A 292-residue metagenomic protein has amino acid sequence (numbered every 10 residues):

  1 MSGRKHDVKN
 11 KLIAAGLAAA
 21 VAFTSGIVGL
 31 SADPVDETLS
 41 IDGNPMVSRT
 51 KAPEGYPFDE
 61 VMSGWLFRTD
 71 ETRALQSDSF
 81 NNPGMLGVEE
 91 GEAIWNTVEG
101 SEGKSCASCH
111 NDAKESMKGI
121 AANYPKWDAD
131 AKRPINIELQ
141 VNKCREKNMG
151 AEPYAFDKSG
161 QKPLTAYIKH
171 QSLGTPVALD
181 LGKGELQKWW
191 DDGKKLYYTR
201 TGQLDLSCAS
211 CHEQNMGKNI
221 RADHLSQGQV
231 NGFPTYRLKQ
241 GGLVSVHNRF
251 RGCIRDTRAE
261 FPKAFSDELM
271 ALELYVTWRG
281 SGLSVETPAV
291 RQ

Functional and structural regions predicted by a protein language model:
M1-K9: N-terminal secretory signal peptides that target proteins for export/translocation
K11-G87, E115, P125-D191, K239-F261 (+2 more regions): Post-cleavage N-terminal segment of exported redox proteins
N82, L86-S108, K114-Y124, D128: Mid-chain, structured segments of secreted extracytoplasmic proteins
E90-E92, V98, A166-N219: Surface-exposed interaction/gating patches
E102-K114, L164, G193, Q203-N215 (+2 more regions): The canonical Cys-X-X-Cys-His
S116-G119, K218-A222: Short Cys/His-rich "knuckle" micro-motifs
A121-D130, H224-F233: Short cysteine/histidine-rich metal-coordination sites, predominantly Zn2+-binding motifs
K195, G202, S210-M216, Q229-Q240 (+2 more regions): C-terminal cap of thioredoxin/glutaredoxin-like
